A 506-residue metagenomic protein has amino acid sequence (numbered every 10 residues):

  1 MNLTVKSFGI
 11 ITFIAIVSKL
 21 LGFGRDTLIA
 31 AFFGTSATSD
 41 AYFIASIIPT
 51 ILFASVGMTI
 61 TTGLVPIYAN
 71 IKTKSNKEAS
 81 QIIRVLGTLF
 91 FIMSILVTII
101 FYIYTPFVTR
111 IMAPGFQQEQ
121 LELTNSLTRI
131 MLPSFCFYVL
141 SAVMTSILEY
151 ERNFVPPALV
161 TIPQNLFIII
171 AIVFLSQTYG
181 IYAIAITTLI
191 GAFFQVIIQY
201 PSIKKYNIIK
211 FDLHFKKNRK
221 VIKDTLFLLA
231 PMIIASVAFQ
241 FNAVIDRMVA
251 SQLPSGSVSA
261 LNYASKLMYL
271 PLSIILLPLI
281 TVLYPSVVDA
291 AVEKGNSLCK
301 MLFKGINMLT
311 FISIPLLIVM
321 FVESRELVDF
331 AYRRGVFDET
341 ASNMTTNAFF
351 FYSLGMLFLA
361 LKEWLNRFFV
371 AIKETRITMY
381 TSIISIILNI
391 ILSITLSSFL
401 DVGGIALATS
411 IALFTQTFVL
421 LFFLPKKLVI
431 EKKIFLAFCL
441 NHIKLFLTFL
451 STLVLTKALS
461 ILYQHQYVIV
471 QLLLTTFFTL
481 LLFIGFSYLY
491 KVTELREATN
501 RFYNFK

Functional and structural regions predicted by a protein language model:
M1-T4, Y200-F239, K300, K426-I443: Interhelical loop/hinge segments that connect adjacent transmembrane helices in multipass membrane
S7-T27, G191, Q195, Q199-I203 (+3 more regions): Transmembrane helical elements of multi-pass membrane transporters/channels
M58-T73, L276-G295, N366: Helix-loop junctions and terminal segments of transmembrane helices in multi-pass membrane transport/translocation
T98-Q118, I318-D338, A458: Short membrane-interface helical motifs at transmembrane helix boundaries in multi-pass membrane transporters
F116-M144, F337-L365, S451: Alpha-helical transmembrane segments of multi-pass membrane proteins
F137-L159, L354-I384, T395, F399: Membrane-interface junctions at transmembrane-helix termini in multi-pass inner-membrane proteins
V155, P163-I197, R376, I384-F422 (+1 more regions): Membrane-interface helix-loop junctions in multi-pass transport and translocation proteins
K457-K506: Membrane-proximal transmembrane or re-entrant/amphipathic helices at the cytosolic face
